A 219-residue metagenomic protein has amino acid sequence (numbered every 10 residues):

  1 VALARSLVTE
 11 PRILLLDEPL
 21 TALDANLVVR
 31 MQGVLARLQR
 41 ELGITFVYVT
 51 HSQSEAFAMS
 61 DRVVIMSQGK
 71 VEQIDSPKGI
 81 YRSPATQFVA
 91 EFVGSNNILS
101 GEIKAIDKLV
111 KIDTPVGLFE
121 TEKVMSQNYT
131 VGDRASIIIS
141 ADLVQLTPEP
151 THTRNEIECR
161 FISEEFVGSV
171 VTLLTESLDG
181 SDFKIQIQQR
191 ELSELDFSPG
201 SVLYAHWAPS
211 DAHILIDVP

Functional and structural regions predicted by a protein language model:
V1-F88: ABC ATPase nucleotide-binding domains
I13, R37, S67, Q73 (+7 more regions): Preference for short coil/turn "hinge" residues that link or interrupt alpha-helices
E18, I65, A90, N97 (+2 more regions): Short glycine- and Lys/Arg-enriched binding-loop motifs that mark or flank ligand-binding interfaces
T21, Q68, V93, S100 (+2 more regions): Short glycine-rich loop/turn motifs that provide flexible caps or phosphate-binding loops at active sites
F46, F57, F88, F92 (+3 more regions): Aromatic-residue hotspot detector
S54, K78, Q87, L99 (+3 more regions): Glycine-centered loop/turn positions within well-structured domains that cap or flank conserved ligand/cofactor-binding
S83-I106, I138: C-terminal boundary and immediately downstream tail of ABC-type ATPase nucleotide-binding domains
N96, A105-P219: Non-catalytic connector elements of ABC transporters
